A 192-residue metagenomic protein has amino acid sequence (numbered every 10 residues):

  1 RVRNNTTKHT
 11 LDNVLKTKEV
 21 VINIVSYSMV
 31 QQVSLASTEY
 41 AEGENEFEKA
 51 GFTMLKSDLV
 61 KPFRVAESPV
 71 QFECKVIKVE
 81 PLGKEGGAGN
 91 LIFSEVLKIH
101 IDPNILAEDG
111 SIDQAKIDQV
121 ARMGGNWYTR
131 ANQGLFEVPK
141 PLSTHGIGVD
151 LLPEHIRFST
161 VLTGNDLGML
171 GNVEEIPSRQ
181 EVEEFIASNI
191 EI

Functional and structural regions predicted by a protein language model:
R1-I192: Basic, polyanion-binding surface patches
